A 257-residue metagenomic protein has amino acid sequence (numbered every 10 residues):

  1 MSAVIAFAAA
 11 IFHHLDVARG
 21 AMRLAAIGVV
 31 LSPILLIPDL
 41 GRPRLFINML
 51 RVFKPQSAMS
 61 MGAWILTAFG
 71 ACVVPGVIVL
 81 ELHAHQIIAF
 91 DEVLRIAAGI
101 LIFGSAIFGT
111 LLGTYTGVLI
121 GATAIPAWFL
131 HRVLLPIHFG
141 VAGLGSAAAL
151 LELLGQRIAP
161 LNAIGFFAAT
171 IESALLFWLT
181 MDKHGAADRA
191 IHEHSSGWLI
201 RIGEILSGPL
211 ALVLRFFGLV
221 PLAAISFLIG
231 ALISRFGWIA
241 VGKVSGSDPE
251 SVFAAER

Functional and structural regions predicted by a protein language model:
S2-I65: Membrane helical hairpin/interfacial module
I11-H14, F53-S57, W64-F217, L222-A223 (+1 more regions): Long, contiguous internal "core" modules enriched in hydrophobic/ aromatic residues
G20, P221-S226, I239-G246: Composition- and surface-driven signal marking solvent-exposed, interaction-prone regions in large proteins
A26-I27, Q86, L135-P136, S251-A255: Charge-rich, low-complexity amphipathic helices in intrinsically disordered tails/linkers adjacent to domains
P33-L40, M61, G145, L175-L179 (+1 more regions): Juxtamembrane membrane-interface segments at transmembrane alpha-helix termini
N48-K54, H192-E193, W238-R257: Extramembrane terminal tails and long inter-domain/linker segments of multi-pass membrane proteins
